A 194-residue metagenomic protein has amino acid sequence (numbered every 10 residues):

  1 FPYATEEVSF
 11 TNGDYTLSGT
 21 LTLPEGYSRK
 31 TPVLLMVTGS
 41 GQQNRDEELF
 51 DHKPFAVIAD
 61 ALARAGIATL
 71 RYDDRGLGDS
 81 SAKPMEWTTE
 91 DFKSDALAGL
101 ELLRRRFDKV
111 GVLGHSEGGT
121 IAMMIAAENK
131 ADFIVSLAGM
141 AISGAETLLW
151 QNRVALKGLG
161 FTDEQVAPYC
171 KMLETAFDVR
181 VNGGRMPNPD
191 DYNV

Functional and structural regions predicted by a protein language model:
F1-R29: N-terminal cap/lid segment of alpha/beta-hydrolase-fold proteins
K30-S40: Short beta-strand element of the alpha/beta-hydrolase
V37, Y72-D74, L137: Alpha/beta-hydrolase
N44-V57, D74: The serine-hydrolase catalytic nucleophile loop
V57-D79: Conserved alpha/beta-hydrolase
E86-R105: Alpha/beta-hydrolase active-site loop
G99-F161: Primarily recognizes the serine-hydrolase "nucleophile elbow" in alpha/beta-hydrolase and SGNH/GDSL folds
L137-V194: Accessory cap/linker subdomain of secreted extracellular hydrolases
